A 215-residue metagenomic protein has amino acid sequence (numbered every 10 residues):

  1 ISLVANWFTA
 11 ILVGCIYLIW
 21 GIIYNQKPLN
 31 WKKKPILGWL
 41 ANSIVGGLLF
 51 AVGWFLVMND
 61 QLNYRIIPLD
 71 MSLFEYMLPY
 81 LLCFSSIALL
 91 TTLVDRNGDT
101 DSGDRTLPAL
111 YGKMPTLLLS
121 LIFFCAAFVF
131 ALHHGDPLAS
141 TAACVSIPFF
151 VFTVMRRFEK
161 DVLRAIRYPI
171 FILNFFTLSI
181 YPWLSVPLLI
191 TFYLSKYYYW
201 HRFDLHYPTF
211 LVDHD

Functional and structural regions predicted by a protein language model:
I1, L40-V52, T116-V129, R167-N174: Core segments of transmembrane alpha-helices that mediate helix-helix packing or line hydrophobic substrate/ligand
I1, L81-F128: Solvent-exposed interhelical
I1-L12, L49-L78, F128-L138, F176-P187: Helix-coil boundary and interhelical linker segments in multi-pass alpha-helical membrane proteins
I1-Y64, M155-E159: Intramembrane alpha-helical segments
A10, P35-N42, S72-Y76, Y80 (+1 more regions): Residue-level signature of transmembrane alpha-helical entry/exit and packing/kink sites in multi-pass membrane
C15-K27, G47-L48, L78-R96, C144-R156 (+1 more regions): Transmembrane alpha-helical segments that form the membrane-embedded catalytic/substrate-channel core of multi-pass
P28, P115, L138-D215: Extended hydrophobic alpha-helices typical of membrane-associated regions
P79-Y80, L118-V151: Hydrophobic transmembrane alpha-helices
